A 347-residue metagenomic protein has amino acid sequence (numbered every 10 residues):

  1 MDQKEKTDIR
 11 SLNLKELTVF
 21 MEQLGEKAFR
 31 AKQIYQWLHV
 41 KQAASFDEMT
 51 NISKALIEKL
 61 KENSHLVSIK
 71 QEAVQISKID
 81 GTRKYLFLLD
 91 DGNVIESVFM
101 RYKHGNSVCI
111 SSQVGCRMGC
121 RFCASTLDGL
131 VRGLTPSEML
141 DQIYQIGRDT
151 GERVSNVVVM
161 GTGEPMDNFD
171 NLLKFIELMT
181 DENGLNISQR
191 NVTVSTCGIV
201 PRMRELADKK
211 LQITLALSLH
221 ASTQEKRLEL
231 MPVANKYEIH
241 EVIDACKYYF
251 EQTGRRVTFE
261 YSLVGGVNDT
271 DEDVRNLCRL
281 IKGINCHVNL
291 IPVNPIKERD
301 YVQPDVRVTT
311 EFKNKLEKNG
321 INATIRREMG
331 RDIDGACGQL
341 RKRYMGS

Functional and structural regions predicted by a protein language model:
M1-I95, K247-R256, Y261-S347: Auxiliary Fe-S-binding modules of radical SAM enzymes
S77, S111-S112, S125, S195 (+1 more regions): Short linear Ser/Thr-Pro motifs
R83, I95, N106-I110, M118 (+1 more regions): Generic beta-strand structural signal
D91-M100, H104-G105: P-loop NTP-binding catalytic core
R101-E138: Canonical Radical SAM [4Fe-4S] cluster-binding loop centered on the CxxxCxxC motif and its immediate flanking residues
T126-N156: Conserved alpha-helical substructure of the radical SAM core
G147-N156, G161-A323: Conserved AdoMet/S-adenosylmethionine-binding subsite of the radical SAM
